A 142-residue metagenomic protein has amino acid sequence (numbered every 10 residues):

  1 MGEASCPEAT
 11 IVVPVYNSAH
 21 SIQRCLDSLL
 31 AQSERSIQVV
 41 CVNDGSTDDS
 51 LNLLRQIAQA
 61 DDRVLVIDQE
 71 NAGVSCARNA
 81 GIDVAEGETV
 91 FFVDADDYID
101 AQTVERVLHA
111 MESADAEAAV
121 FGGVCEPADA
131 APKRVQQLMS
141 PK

Functional and structural regions predicted by a protein language model:
M1-K142: Nucleotide-sugar donor-binding/catalytic module of glycosyltransferases that assemble extracellular/cell-envelope
